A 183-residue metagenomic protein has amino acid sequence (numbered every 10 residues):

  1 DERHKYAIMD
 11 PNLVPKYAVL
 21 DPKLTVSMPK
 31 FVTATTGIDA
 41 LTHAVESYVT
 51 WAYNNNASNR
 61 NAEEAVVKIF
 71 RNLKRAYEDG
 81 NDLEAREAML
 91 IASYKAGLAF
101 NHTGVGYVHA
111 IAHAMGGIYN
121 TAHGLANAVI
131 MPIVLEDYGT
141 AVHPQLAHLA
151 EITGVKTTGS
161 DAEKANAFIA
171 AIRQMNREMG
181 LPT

Functional and structural regions predicted by a protein language model:
E2-T103: Carboxylate- and glycine-rich phosphate/diphosphate-binding segment that chelates Mg2+/Mn2+
K5-Y6, P11-N12, K16, L20 (+6 more regions): Short, functionally important structural connectors and interaction interfaces within domains
A44, Y48, N72, A114 (+2 more regions): Amphipathic alpha-helical segments in well-ordered regions
R60-E64, A88-I91, A110-H113, V129 (+3 more regions): Amphipathic alpha-helical interaction segments
K74, L98-N101, V105, E136 (+2 more regions): Charged/polar positions within long, soluble alpha-helices
Y94-N127: Glycine-rich phosphate/pyrophosphate-binding beta-alpha loops
I118-T183: Gly/Pro-rich interdomain helix-loop hinge
